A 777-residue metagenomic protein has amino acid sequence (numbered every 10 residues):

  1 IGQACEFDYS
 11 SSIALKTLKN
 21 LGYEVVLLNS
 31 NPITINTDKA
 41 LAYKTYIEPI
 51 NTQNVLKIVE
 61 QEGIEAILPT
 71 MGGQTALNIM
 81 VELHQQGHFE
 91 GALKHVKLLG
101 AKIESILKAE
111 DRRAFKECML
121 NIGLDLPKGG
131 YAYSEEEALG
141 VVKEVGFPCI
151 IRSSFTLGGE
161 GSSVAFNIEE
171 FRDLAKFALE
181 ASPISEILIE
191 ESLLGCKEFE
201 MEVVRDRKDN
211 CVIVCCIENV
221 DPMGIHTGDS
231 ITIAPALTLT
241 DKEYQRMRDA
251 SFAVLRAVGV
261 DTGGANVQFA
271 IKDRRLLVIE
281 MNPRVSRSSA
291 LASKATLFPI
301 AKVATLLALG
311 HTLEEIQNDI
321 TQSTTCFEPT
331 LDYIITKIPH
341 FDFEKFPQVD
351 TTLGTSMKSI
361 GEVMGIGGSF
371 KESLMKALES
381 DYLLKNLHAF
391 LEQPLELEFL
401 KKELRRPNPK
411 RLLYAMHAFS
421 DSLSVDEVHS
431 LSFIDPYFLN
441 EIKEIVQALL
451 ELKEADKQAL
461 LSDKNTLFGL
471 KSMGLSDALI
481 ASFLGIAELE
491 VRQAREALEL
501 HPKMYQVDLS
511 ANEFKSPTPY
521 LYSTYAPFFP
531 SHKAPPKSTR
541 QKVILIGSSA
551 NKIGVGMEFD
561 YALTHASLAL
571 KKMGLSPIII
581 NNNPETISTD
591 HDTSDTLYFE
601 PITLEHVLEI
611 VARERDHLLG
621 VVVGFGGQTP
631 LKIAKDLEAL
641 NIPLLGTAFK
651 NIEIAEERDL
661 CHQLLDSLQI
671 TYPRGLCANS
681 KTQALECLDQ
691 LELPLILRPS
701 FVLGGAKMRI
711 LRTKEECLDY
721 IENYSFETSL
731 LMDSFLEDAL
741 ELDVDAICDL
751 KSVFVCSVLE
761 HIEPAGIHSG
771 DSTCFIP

Functional and structural regions predicted by a protein language model:
I1-I35, K39-N54, I58-I64, T75 (+18 more regions): ATP-dependent carboxylate activation and anion-phosphoryl transfer catalytic cores that bind Mg-ATP to form
L28, T70, A101, G129-A132 (+6 more regions): Structural motif
E65-M71, L618-F625: Periplasmic-binding protein-like
A92-S162, T647-M708: A conserved helix-loop-beta module that forms one wall/lid of the active-site cleft in ATP-utilizing catalytic domains
M473, L479-F483: Extended, domain-scale alpha-helical bundle/helix-rich regions
A487-H501: Charge-enriched amphipathic alpha-helical scaffolds
